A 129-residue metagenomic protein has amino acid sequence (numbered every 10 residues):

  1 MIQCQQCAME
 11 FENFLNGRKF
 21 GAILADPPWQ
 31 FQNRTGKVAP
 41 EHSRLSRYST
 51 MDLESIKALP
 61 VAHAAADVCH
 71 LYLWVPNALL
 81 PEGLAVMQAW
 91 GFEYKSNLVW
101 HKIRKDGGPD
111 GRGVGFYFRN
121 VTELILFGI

Functional and structural regions predicted by a protein language model:
M1-I129: Class I S-adenosyl-L-methionine-dependent methyltransferase catalytic core
